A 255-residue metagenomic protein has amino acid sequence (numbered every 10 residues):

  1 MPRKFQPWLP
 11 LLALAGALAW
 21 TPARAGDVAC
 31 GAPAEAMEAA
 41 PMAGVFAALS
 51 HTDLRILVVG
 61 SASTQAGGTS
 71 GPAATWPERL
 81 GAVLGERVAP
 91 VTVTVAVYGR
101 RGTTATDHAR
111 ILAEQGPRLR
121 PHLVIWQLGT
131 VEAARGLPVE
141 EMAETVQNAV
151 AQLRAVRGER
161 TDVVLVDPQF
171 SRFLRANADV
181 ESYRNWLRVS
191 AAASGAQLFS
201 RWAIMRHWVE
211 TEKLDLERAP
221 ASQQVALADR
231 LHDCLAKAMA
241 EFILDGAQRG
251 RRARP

Functional and structural regions predicted by a protein language model:
M1-P10: Bacterial N-terminal signal peptides that target proteins for export
L9-A19: Bacterial N-terminal signal peptides
T21-A25: Sec/Tat signal peptide C-region and signal peptidase I cleavage site
D27-V97, E114-R118: Serine-esterase "nucleophile elbow" of acetyl-processing enzymes
C30, V97-T103, L123-L137, A192 (+1 more regions): Cell-envelope and extracellular/periplasmic
V45, L57-V59, A89-V91, A105-A143: Oxyanion-hole/transition-state-stabilizing segment in secreted/luminal serine hydrolases and related acyltransferases
Q127-V131, Q152-N185: Active-site segments of SGNH/GDSL-like serine hydrolases that catalyze O-acetyl group transfer/hydrolysis on lipids
S171-P255: Catalytic His-Asp segment of secreted/periplasmic serine-dependent ester chemistry enzymes
